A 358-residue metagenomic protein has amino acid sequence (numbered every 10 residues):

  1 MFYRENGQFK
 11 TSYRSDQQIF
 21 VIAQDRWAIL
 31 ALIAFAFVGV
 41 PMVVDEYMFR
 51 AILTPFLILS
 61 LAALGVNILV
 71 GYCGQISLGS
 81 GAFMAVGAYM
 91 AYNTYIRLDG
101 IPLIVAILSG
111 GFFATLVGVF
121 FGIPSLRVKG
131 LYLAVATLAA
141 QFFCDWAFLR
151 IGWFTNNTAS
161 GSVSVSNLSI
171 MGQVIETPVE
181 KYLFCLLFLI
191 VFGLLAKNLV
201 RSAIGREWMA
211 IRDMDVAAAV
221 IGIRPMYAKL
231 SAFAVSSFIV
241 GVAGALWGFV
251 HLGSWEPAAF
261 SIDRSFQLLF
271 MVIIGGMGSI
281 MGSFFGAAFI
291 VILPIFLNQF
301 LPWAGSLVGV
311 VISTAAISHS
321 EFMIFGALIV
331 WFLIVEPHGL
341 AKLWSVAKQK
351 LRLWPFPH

Functional and structural regions predicted by a protein language model:
M1-H358: Transmembrane alpha-helices and adjacent helix-loop boundaries
